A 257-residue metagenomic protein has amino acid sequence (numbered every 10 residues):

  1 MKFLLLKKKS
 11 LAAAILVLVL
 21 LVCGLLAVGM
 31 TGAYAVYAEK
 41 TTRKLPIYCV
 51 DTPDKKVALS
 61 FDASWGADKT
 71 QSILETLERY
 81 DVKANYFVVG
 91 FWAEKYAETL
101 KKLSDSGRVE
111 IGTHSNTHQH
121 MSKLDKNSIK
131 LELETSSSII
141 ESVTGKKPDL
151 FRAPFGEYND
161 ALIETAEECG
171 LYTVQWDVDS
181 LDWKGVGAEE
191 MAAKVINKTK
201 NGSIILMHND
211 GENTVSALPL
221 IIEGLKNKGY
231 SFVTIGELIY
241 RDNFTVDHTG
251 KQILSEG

Functional and structural regions predicted by a protein language model:
M1-L20: N-terminal Sec-pathway targeting helices
C23-E39: Membrane-interface motif at the C-terminal end of an N-terminal transmembrane signal
T31-G32, T41-P53, R79-Y80, N213-G257: C-terminal domain-boundary segment and adjacent tail
V36-M121, S128-S142, P148, Y240: Active-site beta->alpha N-cap acidic-glycine motif
D62, L77, I111-H114, S136 (+5 more regions): Conserved, mostly hydrophobic/aromatic
S64-D68, E94, K123-K130, G156-E157 (+2 more regions): Soluble non-cytosolic domains of exported or imported proteins
E157, I163-K198, Y230-R241: His/Asp/Glu-enriched short active-site or ligand-binding loop at hydrolase and phosphoryl-transfer sites
W183-K184, M191-I205, D210, Y240-L254: Accessory recognition modules or surfaces
